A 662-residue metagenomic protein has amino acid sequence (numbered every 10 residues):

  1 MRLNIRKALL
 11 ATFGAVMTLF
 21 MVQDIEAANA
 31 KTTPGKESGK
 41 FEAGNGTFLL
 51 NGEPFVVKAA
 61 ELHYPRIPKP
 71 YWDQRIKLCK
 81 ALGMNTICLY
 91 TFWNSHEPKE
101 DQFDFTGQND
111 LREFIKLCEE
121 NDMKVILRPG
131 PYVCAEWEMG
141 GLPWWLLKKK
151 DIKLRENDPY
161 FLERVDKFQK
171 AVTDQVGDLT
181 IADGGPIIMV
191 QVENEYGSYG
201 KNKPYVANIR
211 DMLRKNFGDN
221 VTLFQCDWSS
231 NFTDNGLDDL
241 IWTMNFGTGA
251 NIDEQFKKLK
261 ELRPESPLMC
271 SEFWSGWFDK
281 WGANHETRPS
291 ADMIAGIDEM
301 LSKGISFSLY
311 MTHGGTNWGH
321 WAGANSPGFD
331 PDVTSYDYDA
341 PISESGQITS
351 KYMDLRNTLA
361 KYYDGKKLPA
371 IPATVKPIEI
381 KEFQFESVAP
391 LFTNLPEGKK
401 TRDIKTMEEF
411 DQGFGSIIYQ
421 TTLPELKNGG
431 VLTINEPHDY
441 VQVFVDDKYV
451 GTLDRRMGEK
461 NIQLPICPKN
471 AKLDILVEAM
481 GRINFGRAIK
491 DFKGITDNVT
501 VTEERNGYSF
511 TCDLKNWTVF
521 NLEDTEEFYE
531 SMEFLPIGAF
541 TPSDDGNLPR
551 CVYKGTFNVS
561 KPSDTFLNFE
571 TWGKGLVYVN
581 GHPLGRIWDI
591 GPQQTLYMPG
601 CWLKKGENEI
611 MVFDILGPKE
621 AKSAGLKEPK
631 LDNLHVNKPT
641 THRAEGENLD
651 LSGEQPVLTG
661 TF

Functional and structural regions predicted by a protein language model:
A27-T86, K116: N-terminal carbohydrate-binding accessory modules
W72-E138, R210-K215: Aromatic-lined substrate-binding rim segments of carbohydrate-active enzymes
D101-N109, E120, P131-E156, V206-R210 (+2 more regions): Aromatic- and acidic-residue-enriched segments that line the glycan-binding/catalytic groove of carbohydrate-active
D110-L127, K150-I187: An active-site-proximal structural segment forming one wall of the substrate-binding cleft that immediately precedes
F161-L237: Active-site neighborhood of glycoside hydrolase catalytic domains
N216, G249-S343, Q347-S350: Catalytic-core region of carbohydrate-active enzymes that cleave or remodel glycosidic bonds
F329, I348-K351, T406, K427-G429 (+4 more regions): A cross-kingdom feature marking solvent-exposed beta-strand/loop segments within repeated, beta-rich binding/scaffold
G429-F444, L473, F557-N580, I587-W588 (+1 more regions): Aromatic-lined ligand-binding clefts that engage carbohydrates, nucleic acids, or primary amines
